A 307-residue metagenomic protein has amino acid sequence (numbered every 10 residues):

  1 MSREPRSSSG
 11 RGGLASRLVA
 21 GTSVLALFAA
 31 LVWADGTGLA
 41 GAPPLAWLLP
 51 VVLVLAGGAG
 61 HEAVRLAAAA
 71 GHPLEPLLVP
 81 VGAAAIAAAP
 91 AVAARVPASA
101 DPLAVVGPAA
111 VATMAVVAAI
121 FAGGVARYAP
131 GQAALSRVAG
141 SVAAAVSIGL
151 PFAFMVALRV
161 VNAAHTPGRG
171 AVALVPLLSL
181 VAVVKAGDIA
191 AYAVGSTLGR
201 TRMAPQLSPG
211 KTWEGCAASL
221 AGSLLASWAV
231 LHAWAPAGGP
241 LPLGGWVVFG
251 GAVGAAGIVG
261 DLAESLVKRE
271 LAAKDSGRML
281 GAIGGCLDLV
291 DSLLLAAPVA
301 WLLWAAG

Functional and structural regions predicted by a protein language model:
S2-A252: Membrane-embedded alpha-helical bundles of polytopic integral membrane proteins
V184-K185, G257-I258, G285: Short alpha-helical catalytic segment bearing the HExxH-like zincin motif of zinc-dependent metalloproteases
Y192-T197, S265-A273: Juxtamembrane interface at the ends
A252-G257, G281: Transmembrane alpha-helix interface/packing and boundary motifs in multi-pass membrane proteins, characterized by
E270-S292: Interfacial loop-to-transmembrane junctions
L302-G307: Juxtamembrane boundary at the C-terminal end of a transmembrane helix
